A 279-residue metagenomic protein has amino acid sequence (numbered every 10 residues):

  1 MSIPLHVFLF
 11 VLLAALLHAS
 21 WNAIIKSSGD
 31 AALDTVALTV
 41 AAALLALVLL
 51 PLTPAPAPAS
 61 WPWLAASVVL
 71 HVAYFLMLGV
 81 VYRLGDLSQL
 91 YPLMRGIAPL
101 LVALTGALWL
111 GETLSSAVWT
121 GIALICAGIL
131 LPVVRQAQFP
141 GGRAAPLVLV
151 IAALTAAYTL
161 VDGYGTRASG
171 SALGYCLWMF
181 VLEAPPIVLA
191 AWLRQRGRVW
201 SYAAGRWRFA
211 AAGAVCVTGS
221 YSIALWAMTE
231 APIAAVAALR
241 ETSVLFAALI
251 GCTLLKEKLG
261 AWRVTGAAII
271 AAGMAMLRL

Functional and structural regions predicted by a protein language model:
M1-V69, F75-L87, V134-L147, V181-E230 (+1 more regions): Membrane-interface interhelical linkers
L5, I223-L279: C-terminal appended segment following the main domain
L16, S20, A73, I97-L101 (+3 more regions): Residue positions within transmembrane alpha-helices of multi-pass solute transporters
S20, I24, M77, L101-T105 (+3 more regions): Hydrophobic side-chain positions within alpha-helical transmembrane segments of multi-pass secondary transporters
L38-T39, M94-R95, V118, A152 (+5 more regions): Residue-level recognition of transmembrane alpha-helices in multi-pass small-molecule transporters/permeases
A43-A46, A103-A107, A117-V134, W262-L279: Hydrophobic transmembrane alpha-helices of multi-pass small-molecule transport proteins
A66-H71, Y82-I129, G174-V181, I233-T253: Specific alpha-helical transmembrane segments that line the substrate/conduction pathway and gating interfaces
R143-R167, S171-G174: Selected transmembrane alpha-helices and immediately adjacent juxtamembrane segments of polytopic inner-membrane
